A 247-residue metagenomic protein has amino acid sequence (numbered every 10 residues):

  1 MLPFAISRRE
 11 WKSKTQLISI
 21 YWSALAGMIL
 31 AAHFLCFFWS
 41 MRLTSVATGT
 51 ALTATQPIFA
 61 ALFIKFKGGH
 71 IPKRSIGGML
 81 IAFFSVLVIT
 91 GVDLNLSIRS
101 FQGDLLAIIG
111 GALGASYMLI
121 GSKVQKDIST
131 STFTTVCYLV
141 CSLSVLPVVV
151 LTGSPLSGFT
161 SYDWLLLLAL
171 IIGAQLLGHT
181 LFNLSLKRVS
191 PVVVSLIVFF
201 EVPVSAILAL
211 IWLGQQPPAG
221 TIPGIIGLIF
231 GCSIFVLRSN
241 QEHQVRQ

Functional and structural regions predicted by a protein language model:
M1-L25, G68-G77, L94-Q102, Q125-S131 (+4 more regions): Membrane-interface interhelical linkers
F4-A5, Q56-L80, P203-I222: C-terminal transmembrane-helix exit sites in multi-pass transporters
I6, G91, D163-L165, F199-Q247: C-terminal-most transmembrane helix of multi-pass membrane proteins
R8-A47, T53, V88, I171-V189: Specific transmembrane alpha-helical segments of multi-pass solute transporters/efflux pumps, especially DMT/EamA
G27, A31, L35, I58-L62 (+6 more regions): Hydrophobic/small/kink-forming positions within alpha-helical transmembrane segments of polytopic membrane proteins
F38-Q56, S100-L113, S161-I172, I226: Structural signature of hydrophobic alpha-helical transmembrane segments
G49-T55, I120-S142, Q175-I211: Helix-helix packing/entry segments at the starts of transmembrane helices
T55, I71-V92, V145, G220-S239: Hydrophobic transmembrane alpha-helices of multi-pass small-molecule transport proteins
